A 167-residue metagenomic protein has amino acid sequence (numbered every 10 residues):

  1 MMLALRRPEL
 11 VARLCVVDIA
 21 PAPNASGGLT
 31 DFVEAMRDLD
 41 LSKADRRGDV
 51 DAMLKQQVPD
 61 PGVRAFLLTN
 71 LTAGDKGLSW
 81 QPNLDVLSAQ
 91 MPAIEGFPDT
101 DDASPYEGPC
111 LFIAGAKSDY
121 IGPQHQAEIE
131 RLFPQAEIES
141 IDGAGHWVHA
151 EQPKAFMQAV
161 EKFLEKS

Functional and structural regions predicted by a protein language model:
M1-R46, V50: Flexible "cap/lid" loop of the alpha/beta hydrolase fold
M2-E9, A127, R131, Q158 (+1 more regions): Short, well-ordered alpha-helices that flank and scaffold nucleotide-derived cofactor binding pockets
I19, G115, G143: Cofactor-binding loop segments of dinucleotide-utilizing enzymes, especially the Rossmann-like FAD- and NAD(P)+-binding
A22, Y120, A144-W147: Active-site loop signature of alpha/beta-hydrolase-fold enzymes
G27, L41-T100: Conserved alpha/beta-hydrolase catalytic His-Asp/Glu region
D75-L132, E137-S140: Conserved serine/cysteine hydrolase catalytic core
Q135-S167: Catalytic active-site module of serine/aspartate enzymes centered on a nucleophile-bearing elbow/loop
